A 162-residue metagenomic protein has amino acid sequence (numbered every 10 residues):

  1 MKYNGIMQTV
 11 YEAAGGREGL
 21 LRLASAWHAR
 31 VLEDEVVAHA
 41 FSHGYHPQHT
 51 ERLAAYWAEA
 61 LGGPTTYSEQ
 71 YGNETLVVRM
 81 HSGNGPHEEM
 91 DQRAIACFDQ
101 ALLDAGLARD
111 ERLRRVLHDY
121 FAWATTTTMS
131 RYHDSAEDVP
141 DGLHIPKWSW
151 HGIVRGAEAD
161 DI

Functional and structural regions predicted by a protein language model:
K2-Q8, L21-D110, R114-Y120, T127-H133 (+1 more regions): Heme-based O2/NO sensor domains and their adjacent alpha-helical segments, primarily globin folds but also including
Q8-G15: Short, Lys/Arg-rich amphipathic segments at extreme N-termini
A13, E74, D141-H144: Surface/interface-facing alpha-helical segments and adjacent flexible terminal/loop regions used for partner/assembly
W123-P146: Short, contiguous alpha-helical
